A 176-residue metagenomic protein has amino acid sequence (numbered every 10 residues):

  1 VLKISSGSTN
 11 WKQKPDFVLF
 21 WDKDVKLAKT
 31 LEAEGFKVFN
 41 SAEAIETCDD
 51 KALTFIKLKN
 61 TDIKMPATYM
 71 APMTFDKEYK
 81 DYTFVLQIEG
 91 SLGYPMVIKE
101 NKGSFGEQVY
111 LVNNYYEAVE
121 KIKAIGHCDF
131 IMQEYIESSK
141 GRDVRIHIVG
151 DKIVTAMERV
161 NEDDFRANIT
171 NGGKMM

Functional and structural regions predicted by a protein language model:
V1-D76: Conserved N-proximal alpha/beta basic substrate-recognition cap immediately N-terminal to, or forming the N-lobe
K3-T9, Y82-V85, V97, E117 (+1 more regions): A generic local structural motif
N40, K64, F105, K140-R142: Short, basic and Ser/Thr-rich N-terminal targeting/leader segments
A44, P72-D76, N101-F105, N114-E117 (+1 more regions): Short acidic/polar capping segments at secondary-structure boundaries
I56-K59, F84-I88, N114-Y116, G150-D151: Short, hinge-like loop/turn segments at secondary-structure boundaries
L58-K59, V85-E107, C128-S139, M157-E158: ATP-grasp fold ATP-binding core
P66-G93: Rossmann-like NAD(P)H-binding beta-loop-alpha module
E107-M176: Phosphate-binding site of ATP-dependent enzymes
